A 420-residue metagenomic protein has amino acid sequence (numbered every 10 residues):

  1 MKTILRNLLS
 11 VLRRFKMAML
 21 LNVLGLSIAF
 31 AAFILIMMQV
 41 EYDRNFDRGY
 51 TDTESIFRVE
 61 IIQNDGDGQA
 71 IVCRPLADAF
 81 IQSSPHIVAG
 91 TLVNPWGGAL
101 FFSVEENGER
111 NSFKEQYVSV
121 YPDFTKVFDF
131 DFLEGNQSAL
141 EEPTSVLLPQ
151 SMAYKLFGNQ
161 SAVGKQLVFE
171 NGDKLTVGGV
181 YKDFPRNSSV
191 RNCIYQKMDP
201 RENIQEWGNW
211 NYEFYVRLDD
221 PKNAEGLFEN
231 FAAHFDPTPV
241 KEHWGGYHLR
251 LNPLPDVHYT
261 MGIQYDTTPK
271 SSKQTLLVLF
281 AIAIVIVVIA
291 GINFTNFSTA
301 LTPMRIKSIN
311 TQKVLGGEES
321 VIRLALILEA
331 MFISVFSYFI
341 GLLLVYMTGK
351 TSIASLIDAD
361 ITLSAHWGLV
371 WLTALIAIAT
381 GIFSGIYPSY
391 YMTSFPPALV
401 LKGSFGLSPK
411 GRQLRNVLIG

Functional and structural regions predicted by a protein language model:
M1-L5, S10, R14-M17, Y50 (+5 more regions): Membrane-helix entry/capping segments
L5-M17, L21, G25, A290-I333 (+1 more regions): Intracellular coupling helices
R14-Y42, E54, R412-G420: Short, strongly hydrophobic transmembrane alpha-helices
A31, R250, A330-P397: Small-residue-rich transmembrane alpha-helices
F33-V163, F169-T176, E225, E229 (+1 more regions): Structured, solvent-exposed hinge/loop segments at the ends of secondary-structure elements
V120-L133, V146-S271: Mid-to-C-terminal secondary-structure elements that act as membrane-proximal/extracytoplasmic interface segments
P221-F231, I309-L326, D360-A374: Hydrophobic alpha-helical transmembrane segments
L276-F297: Selective detector of the "anchor" transmembrane alpha-helix that sits immediately C-terminal
